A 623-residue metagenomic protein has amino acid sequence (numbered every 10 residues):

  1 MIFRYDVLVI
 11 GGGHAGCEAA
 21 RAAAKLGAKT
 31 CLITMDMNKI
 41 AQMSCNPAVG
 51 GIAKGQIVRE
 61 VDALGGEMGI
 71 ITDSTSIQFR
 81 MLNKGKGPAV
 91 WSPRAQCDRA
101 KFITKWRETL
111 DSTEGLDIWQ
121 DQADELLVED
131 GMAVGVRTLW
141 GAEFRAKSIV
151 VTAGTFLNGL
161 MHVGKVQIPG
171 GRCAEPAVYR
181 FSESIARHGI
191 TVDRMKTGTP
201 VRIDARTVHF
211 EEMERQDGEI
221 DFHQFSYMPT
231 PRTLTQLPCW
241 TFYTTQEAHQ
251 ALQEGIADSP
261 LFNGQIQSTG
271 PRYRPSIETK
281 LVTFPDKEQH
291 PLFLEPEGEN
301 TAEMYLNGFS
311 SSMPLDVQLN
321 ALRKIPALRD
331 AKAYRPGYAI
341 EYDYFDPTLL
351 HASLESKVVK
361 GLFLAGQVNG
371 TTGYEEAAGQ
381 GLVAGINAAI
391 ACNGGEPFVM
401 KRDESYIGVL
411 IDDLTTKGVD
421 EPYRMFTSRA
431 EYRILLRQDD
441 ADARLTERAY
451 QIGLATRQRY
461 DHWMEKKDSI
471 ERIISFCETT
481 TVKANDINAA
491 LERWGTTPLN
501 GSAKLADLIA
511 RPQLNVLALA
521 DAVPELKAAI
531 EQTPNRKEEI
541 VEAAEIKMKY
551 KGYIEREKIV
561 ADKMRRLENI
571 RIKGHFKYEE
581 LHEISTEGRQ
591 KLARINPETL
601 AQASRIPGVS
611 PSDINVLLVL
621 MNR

Functional and structural regions predicted by a protein language model:
I2-A15: Beta1/beta-strand and adjacent pyrophosphate-binding region of the FAD-binding site in flavoprotein oxidoreductases
F3-Y5, L139-S148: Core beta-strand elements of the Rossmann-like FAD/NAD(P) dinucleotide-binding domain in flavoenzyme oxidoreductases
I10, E143-G154: Short hydrophobic core segments
R21-E125, W140, T152-R172, P176 (+3 more regions): Conserved N-terminal/central alpha/beta ligand/cofactor-binding core
D36-N38, K54, E183-L319, I407 (+3 more regions): An anion/pyrophosphate-binding glycine-rich loop and adjacent beta-alpha core in soluble alpha-beta enzymes
L127-E143: Conserved beta-strand-loop-beta-strand element in the redox core of flavoprotein oxidoreductases
Y305-T371, V399-D412, K537-K591, N596: A glycine-rich dinucleotide-binding beta-alpha-beta segment and adjacent secondary-structure elements that constitute
R429, L435, T446-N615, V619-R623: Extended, charge-enriched "interface" segments that sit outside catalytic cores
